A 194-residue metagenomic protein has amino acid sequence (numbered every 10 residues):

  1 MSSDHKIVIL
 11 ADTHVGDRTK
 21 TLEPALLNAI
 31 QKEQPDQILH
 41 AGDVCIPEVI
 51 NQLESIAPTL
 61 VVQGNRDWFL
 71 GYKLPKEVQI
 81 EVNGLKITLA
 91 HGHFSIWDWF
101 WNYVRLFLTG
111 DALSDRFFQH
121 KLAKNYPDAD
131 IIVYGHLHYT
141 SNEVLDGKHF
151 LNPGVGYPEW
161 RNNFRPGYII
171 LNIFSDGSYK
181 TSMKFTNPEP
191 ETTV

Functional and structural regions predicted by a protein language model:
M1-S3, T21-L22: Terminal transmembrane helix and immediately flanking juxtamembrane interfaces of multi-pass membrane proteins
S2-D4, Q79-N83, L151-V194: Binuclear metal-dependent phosphoesterase catalytic core
K6-T13: Generic N-terminal amphipathic, Lys/Arg-enriched alpha-helix
T13-T21, N28-E33, C45-H149, P153-V155: Conserved catalytic scaffold of divalent metal-dependent phosphoesterases
L39-V44: Active-site rim/loop-helix segments in enzyme catalytic domains that contact anionic ligands
